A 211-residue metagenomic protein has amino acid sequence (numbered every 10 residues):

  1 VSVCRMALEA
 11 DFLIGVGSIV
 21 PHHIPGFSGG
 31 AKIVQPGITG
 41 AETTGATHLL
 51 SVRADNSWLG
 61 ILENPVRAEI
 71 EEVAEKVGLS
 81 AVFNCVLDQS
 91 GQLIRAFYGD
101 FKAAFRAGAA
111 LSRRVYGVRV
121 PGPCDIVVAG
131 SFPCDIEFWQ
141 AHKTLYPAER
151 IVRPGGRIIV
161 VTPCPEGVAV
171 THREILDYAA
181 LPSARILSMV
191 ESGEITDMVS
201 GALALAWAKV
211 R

Functional and structural regions predicted by a protein language model:
V1-P123: Conserved, well-structured core segments that form the ligand-binding/active-site neighborhood of functional domains
I14-V16, I126-G130, I159: Structural motif
S18-P21, F132-C134, C164: Short glycine-rich anion-binding loops that position phosphate/pyrophosphate groups of nucleotides and phosphorylated
P65, W139-T144: Short, glycine/acidic-rich beta->alpha junctions
V86, A129-F132, V161-P163: Generic beta-strand/beta-sheet core signal
G91-L93, I136-F138, G167-T171: Short acidic/glycine-rich loop or secondary-structure boundary segments that cap or lie
S131-A141: Short, glycine-rich nucleotide/cofactor-binding loops
H142, Y146-R211: C-terminal non-catalytic interaction/assembly regions of soluble proteins
